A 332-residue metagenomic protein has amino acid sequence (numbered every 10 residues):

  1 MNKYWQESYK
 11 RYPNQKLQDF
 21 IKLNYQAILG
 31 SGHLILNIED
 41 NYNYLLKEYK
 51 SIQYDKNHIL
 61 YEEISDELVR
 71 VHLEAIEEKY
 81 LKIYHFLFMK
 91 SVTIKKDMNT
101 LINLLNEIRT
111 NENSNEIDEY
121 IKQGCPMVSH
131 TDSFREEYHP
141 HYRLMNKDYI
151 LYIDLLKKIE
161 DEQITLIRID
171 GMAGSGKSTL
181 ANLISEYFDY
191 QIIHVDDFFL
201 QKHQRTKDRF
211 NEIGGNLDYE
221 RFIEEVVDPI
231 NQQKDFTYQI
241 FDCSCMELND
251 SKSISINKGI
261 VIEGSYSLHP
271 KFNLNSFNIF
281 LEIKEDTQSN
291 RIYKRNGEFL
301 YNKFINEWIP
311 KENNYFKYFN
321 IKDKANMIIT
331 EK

Functional and structural regions predicted by a protein language model:
M1-F134: Long, basic/Gly/Ser/Thr-rich N-terminal segments that mediate initial subcellular attachment or targeting
E137-D161: N-terminal pre-Walker A segment at the start of P-loop NTPase domains
L166-R168: Short hydrophobic/aromatic beta-strand immediately N-terminal to the Walker A/P-loop
M172: P-loop (Walker A) phosphate-binding loop of NTP-binding proteins
K177: Conserved lysine of the Walker
L180: Hydrophobic positions on the alpha1 helix immediately C-terminal to the Walker A/P-loop
Q191-H194, L200-I254, G259: Conserved nucleotide-sensing/catalytic segment adjacent to the nucleotide-binding pocket in NTP-handling enzymes
L248-R295: ATP-dependent NMP and nucleoside kinases share a basic, alpha-helical "lid"
